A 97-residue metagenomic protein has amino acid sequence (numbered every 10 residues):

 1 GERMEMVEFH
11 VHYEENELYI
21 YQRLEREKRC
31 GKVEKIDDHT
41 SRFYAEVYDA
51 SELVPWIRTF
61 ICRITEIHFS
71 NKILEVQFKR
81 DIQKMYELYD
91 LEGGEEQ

Functional and structural regions predicted by a protein language model:
G1-Q97: Polybasic (Lys/Arg-rich)
